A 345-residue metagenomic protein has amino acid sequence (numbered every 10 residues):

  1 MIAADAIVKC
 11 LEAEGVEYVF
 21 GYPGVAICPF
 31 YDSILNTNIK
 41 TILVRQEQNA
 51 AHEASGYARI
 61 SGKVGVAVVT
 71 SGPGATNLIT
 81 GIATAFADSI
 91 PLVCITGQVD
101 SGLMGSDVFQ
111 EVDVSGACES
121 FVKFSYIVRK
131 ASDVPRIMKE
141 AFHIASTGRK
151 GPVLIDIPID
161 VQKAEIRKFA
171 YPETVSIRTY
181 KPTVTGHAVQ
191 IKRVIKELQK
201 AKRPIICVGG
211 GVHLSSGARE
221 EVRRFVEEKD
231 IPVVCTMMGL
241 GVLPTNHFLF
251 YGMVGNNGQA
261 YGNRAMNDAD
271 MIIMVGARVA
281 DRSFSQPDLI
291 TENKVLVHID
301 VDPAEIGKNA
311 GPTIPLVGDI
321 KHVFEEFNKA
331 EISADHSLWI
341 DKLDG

Functional and structural regions predicted by a protein language model:
E17-F20, K40-I42, I60-V99, C207-G210 (+1 more regions): A short, small-residue-rich loop immediately preceding and capping a beta-strand
E17-S55, V68, G186-H187, R193-I272: Anionic-ligand anchoring segments at beta-strand to alpha-helix junctions in alpha/beta enzyme folds, i.e., glycine
A26, V99-D100, I157-K163, G210-V212 (+1 more regions): Glycine-rich beta-alpha junction loops
C28-P29, N49-E53, P73-I82, F86 (+2 more regions): Short glycine/serine/threonine-rich phosphate/pyrophosphate-binding segments that cradle anionic phosphate groups
F109-G148, D268, V323, K329: Conserved thiamine diphosphate
V112, I144-K200, S333, S337-W339: Conformationally flexible catalytic loops at phosphate/diphosphate-handling active centers
S132, N293-G345: Phosphate/pyrophosphate-binding active-site segments
G255-I306: Phosphate/diphosphate-binding loops
